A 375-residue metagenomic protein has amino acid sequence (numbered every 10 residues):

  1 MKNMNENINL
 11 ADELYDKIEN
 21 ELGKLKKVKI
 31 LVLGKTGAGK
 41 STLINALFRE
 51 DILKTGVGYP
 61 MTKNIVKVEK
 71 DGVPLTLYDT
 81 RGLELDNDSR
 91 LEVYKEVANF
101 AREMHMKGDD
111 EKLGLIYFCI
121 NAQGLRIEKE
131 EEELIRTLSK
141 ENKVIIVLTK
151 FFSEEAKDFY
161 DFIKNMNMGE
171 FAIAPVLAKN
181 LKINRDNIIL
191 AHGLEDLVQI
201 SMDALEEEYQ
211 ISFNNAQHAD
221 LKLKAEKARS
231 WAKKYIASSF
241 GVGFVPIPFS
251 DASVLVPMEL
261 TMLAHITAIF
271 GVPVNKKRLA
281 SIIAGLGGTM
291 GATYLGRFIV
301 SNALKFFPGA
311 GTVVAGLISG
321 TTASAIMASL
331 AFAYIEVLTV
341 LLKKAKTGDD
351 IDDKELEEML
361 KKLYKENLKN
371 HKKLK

Functional and structural regions predicted by a protein language model:
K2-N87, A264, F270-P273, I326-F332: Conserved G1/Walker A P-loop phosphate-binding module
N7, A11, K143-I145, K150-S212: Canonical P-loop GTPase G-domain recognition
E50, I269, K305-F306, E336 (+2 more regions): Transmembrane helix-loop junctions in multipass membrane proteins, especially transporters and channels
D51, L85-D86, G124-I127, E155-A156 (+1 more regions): Conserved protein kinase catalytic core
G72, E92-A172: Conserved C-terminal guanine-recognition region of P-loop GTPase G domains, centered on the G4
I211-K227: Active-site helix-to-loop segments that bind/position phosphate- or nucleotide-bearing substrates and donors across
K224-F298, N302-Y334: Small-residue-enriched, tightly packed secondary-structure blocks
A331, I335-K375: Acidic, carboxylate-rich catalytic segments that either coordinate divalent cations
